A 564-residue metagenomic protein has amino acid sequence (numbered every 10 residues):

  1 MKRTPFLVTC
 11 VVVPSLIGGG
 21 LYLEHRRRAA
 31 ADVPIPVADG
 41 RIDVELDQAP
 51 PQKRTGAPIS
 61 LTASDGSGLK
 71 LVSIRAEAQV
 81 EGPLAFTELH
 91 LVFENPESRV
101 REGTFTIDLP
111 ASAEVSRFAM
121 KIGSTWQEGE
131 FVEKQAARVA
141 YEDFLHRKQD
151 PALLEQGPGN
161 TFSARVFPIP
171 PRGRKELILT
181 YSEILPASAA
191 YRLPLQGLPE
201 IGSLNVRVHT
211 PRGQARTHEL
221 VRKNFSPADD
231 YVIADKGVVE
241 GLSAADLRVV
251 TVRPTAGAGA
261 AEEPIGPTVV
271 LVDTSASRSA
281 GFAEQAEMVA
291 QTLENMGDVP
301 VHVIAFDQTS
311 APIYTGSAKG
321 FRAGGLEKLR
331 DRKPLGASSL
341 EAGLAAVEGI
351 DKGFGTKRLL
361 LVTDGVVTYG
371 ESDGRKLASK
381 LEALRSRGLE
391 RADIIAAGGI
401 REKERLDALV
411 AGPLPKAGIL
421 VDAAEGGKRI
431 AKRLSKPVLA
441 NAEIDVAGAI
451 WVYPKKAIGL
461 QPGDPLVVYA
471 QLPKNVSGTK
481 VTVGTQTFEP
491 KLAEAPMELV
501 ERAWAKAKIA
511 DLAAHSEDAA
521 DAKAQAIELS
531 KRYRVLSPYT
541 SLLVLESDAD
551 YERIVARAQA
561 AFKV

Functional and structural regions predicted by a protein language model:
V8-G19: Hydrophobic membrane-insertion alpha-helices, especially the h-region of bacterial N-terminal signal peptides
L21-G82: N-terminal, polar/Ser/Thr-rich
R75-F86, V92-P96, P168-G173, G459-Q461: Short, solvent-exposed beta-strand/turn "edge" segments of beta-rich domains on protein surfaces
F93-R99, I107-L109: Asparagine-centered strand-capping/turn motif at beta-strand->loop junctions
D108, R117-T161, R165-L271, T292 (+4 more regions): An acidic, Ser/Thr-enriched
A187-A189, R278-G281, S310-T315, V367-L377 (+3 more regions): Extracytoplasmic/secreted cell-surface and envelope-processing proteins
E262-S317, E341-L344, E348, G355-T363 (+1 more regions): Von Willebrand factor
G365-L414, L420, E425, A431-K432: VWA/integrin I-like adhesion module and closely mimicked acidic/polar interface patches used
